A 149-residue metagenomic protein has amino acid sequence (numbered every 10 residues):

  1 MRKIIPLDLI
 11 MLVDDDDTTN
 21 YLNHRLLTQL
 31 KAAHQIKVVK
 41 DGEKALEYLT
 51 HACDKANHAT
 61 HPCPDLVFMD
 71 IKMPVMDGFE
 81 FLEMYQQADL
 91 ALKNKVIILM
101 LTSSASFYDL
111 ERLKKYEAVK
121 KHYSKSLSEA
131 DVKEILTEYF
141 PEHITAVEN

Functional and structural regions predicted by a protein language model:
M1-L9, T18-A32, C63, S124-N149: Non-catalytic signal-transmission and effector/linker regions of two-component phosphorelay proteins
I4, R25, E80, K93-L99 (+2 more regions): Alpha4 helix (beta4-alpha4-beta5 surface) of REC/receiver domains from two-component response regulators
P6, A33, P62-L66, A91-I97: His-Asp phosphorelay/catalytic-motif detector in bacterial-type signaling
V13-D16, D41, D70: Acidic di-acidic motifs
V38-H51, G78: Helix N-cap/capping motif at the beta->alpha junctions
E47, F79-L92: Short amphipathic alpha-helix used as the core "switch/output" element in two-component signaling
C53-F68: Active-site beta3 strand of CheY-like receiver
M73: Receiver (REC) domain active-site loop signature in two-component systems and cognate sites in sensor histidine kinases
